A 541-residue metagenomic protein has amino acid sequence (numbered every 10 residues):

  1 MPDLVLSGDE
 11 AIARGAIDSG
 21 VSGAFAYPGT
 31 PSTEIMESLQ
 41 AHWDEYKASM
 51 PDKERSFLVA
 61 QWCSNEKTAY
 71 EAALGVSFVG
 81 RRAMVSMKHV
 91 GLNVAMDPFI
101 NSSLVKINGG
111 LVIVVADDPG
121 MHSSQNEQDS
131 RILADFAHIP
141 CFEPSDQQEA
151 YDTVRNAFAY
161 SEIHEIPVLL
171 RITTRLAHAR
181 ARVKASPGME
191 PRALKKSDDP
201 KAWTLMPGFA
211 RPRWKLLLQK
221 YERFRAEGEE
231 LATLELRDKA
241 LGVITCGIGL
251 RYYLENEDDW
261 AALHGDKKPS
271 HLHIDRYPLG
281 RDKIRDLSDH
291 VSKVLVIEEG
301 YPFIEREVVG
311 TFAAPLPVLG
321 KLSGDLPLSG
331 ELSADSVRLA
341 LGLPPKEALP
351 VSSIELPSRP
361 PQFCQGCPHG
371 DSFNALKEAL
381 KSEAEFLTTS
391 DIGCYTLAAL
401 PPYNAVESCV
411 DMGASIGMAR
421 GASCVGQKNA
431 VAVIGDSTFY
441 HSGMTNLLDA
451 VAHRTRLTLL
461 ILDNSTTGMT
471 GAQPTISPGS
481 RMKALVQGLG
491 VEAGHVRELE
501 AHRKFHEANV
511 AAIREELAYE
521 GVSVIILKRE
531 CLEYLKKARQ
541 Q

Functional and structural regions predicted by a protein language model:
M1-D9, A13, S19, P144-F363 (+2 more regions): Flexible, low-complexity linker and terminal segments
M1-Q147, R175, L236-A240, K268 (+1 more regions): Thiamine diphosphate
I35-Q40, A72-L74, A95-F99, M121-Q128 (+15 more regions): Short acidic, glycine/serine/threonine-rich loops at helix termini
Q40-A48, E255-S270, A484-E492: Short helix-loop-beta junction
K47-W62, V105-A116, K196-K201, A452-S465 (+1 more regions): A glycine-rich helix N-cap at a beta->alpha junction
Q61-S64, H271-P278, L499-R503: Short beta->alpha junction loops
S86-M87, V112-A116, L169-T173, I244-T245 (+5 more regions): Short beta-strand segments
S123, A399-V524, E530-R539: Thiamine diphosphate
